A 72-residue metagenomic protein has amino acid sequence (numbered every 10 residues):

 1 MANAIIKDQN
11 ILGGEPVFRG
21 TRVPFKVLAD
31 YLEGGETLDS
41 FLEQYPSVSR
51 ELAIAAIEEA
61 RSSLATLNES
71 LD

Functional and structural regions predicted by a protein language model:
M1-E36: A short, structured beta-strand/loop element
V27, Y31-D72: Long, charge-rich, low-complexity alpha-helical segments
